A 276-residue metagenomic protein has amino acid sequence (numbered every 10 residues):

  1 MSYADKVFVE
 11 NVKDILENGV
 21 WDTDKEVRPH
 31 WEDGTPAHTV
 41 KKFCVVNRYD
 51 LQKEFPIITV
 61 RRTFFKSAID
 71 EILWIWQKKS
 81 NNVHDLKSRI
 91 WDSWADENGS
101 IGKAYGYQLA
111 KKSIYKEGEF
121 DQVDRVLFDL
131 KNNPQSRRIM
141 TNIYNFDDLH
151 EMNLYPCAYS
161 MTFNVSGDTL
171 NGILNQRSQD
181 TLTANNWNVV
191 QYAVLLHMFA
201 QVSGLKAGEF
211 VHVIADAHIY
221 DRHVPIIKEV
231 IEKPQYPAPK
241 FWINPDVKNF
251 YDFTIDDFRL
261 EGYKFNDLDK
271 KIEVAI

Functional and structural regions predicted by a protein language model:
M1-I276: Terminal, non-catalytic protein-protein interaction segments that mediate quaternary/complex assembly
